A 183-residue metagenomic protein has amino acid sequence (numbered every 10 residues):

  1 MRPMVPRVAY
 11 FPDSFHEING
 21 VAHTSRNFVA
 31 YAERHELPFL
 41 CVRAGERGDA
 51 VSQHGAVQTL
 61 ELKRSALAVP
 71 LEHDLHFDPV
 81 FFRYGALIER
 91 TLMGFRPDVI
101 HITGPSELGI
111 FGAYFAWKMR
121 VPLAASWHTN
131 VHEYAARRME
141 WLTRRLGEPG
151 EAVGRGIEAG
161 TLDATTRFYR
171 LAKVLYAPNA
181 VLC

Functional and structural regions predicted by a protein language model:
M1-K63: N-terminal subdomain of nucleotide-sugar transferases
V21-T24, A44, T103, L175-N179: Replace "coordinates the UDP/GDP/TDP-sugar" with "coordinates nucleotide-activated sugar donors
R47, E107-L108, V181-C183: Alpha-helix capping/helix-boundary segments
V57-K63, K118-R120, E140-R145: Short, hinge-like loop/turn segments at secondary-structure boundaries
V57-R90, G94, E148-G154: A short, charged, and often flexible helix/loop element on the N-terminal side of the glycosyltransferase catalytic
L67-E72, S126-T166: Acceptor-binding helix/loop patch of EC 2.4 sugar-transfer enzymes, predominantly nucleotide-sugar-dependent
I88-G109, M119-S126: Short N-terminal targeting/anchoring amphipathic segment
K118, E151-C183: Membrane-proximal helix-turn-helix segments that form the acceptor-binding/catalytic region of lipid-linked
